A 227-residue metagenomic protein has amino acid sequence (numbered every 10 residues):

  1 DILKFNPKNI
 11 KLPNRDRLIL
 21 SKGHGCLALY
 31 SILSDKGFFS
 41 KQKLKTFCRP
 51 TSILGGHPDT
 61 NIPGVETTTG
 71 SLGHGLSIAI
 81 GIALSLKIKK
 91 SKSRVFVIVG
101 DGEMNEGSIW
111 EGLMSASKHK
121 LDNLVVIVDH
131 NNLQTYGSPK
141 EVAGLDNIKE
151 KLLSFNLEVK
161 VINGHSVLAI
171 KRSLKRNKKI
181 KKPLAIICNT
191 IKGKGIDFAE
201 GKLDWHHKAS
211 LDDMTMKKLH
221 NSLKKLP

Functional and structural regions predicted by a protein language model:
D1-K118: Cofactor-binding active-site loop characterized by glycine-rich and histidine/acidic residues
D16-L18, S93-V97, L124, I180-T190: Generic beta-sheet signal
H24-G25, N131-N132, S166, T190-G193: Glycine-rich beta-alpha junction loops
S91-S93, K140-S173, S222-L226: Conserved thiamine diphosphate
E106-I109, Y136-P139, R172-S173, D197-A199: Short, well-ordered secondary-structure micro-motifs
E106-N131, A185-C188: A short alpha/beta connector and helix-capping loop motif
H119-V142, E150-L152: Histidine/lysine/aspartate-rich catalytic loop segments that bind and position anionic ligands
V167-P227: Glycine/aspartate-rich loop-and-adjacent alpha/beta segment that forms the canonical ThDP
